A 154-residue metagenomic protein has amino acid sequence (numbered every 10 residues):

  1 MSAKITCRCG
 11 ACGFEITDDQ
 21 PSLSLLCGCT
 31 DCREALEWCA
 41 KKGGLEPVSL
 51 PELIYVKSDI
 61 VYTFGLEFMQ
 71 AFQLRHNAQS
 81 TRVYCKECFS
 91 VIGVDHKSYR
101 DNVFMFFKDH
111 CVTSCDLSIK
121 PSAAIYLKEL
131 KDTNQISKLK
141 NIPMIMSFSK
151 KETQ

Functional and structural regions predicted by a protein language model:
M1-T6, C12-Q154: A short Gly-Trp-Pro
